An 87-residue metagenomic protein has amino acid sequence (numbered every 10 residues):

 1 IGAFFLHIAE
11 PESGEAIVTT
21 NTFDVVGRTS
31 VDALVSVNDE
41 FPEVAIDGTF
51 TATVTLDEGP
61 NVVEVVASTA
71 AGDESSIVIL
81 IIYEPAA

Functional and structural regions predicted by a protein language model:
I1-A87: Ser/Thr-rich low-complexity repeats and stalk/linker segments
